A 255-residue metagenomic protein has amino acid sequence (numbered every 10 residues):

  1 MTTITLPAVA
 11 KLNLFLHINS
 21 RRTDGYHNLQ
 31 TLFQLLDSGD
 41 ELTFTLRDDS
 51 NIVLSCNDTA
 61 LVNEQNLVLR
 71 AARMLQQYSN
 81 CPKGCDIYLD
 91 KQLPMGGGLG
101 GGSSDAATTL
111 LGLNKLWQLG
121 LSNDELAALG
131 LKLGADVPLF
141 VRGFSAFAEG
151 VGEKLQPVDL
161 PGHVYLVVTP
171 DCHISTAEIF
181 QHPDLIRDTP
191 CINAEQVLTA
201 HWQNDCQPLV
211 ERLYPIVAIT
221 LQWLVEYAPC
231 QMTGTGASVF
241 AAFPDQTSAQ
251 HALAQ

Functional and structural regions predicted by a protein language model:
M1-G96, K115, L119-D124, V151 (+1 more regions): ATP-binding N-lobe of GHMP and related small-molecule kinases
T2-P7, N13-N28, L119-P229, A242-Q255: ATP-dependent small-molecule kinase catalytic core of the GHMP/sugar-kinase superfamily and closely related
L14, L42-F44, V68, G102 (+4 more regions): Residue-level signal for inorganic ion chemistry
D48-L61, T109, L131, E195-Q203: Short, basic/glycine-rich phosphate-binding loops at helix/coil junctions that contact nucleotide phosphates
L69-G84, L111, A200-I219: A short, flexible low-complexity segment enriched in Lys/Arg and Gly/Pro that occurs in N-terminal basic tails
R73, T108-N114, A128-L131: A broadly conserved amphipathic alpha-helix scaffold signal in soluble, globular proteins
Y88-W117, P229-F243: Glycine/serine-rich anion-binding loops at beta->alpha junctions that coordinate negatively charged ligand groups
